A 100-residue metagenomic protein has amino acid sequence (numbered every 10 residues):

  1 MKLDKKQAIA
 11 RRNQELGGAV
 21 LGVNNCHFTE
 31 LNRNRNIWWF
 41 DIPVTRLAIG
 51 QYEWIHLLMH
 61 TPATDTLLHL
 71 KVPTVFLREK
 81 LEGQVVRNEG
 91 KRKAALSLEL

Functional and structural regions predicted by a protein language model:
K2-K6: Non-catalytic accessory regions used for complex assembly or targeting
A8-V23, N32-L100: Nucleic-acid endonuclease domains
C26-F28: N-terminal targeting leaders for non-cytosolic proteins
